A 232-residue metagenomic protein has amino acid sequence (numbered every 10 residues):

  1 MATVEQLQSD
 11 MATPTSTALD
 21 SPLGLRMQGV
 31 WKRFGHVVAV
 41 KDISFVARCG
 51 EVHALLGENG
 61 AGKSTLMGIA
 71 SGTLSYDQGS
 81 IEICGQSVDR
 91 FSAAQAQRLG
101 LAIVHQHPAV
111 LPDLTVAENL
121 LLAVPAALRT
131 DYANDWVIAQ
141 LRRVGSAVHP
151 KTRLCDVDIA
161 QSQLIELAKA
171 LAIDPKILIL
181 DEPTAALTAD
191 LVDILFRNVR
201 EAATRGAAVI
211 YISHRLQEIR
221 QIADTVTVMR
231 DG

Functional and structural regions predicted by a protein language model:
A2-G232: Glycine-rich phosphate-binding loops of nucleotide-dependent enzymes
